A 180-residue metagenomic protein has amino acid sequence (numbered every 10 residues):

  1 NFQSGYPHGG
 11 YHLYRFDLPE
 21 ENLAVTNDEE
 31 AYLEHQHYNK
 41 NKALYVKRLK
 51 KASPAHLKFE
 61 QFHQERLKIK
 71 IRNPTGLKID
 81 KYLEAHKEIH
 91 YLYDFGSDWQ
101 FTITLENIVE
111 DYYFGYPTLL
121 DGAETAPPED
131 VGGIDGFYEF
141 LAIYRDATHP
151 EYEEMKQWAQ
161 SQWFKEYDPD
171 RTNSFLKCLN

Functional and structural regions predicted by a protein language model:
N1-N180: Short linear regulatory motifs enriched in tryptophan with gly/pro/ser
